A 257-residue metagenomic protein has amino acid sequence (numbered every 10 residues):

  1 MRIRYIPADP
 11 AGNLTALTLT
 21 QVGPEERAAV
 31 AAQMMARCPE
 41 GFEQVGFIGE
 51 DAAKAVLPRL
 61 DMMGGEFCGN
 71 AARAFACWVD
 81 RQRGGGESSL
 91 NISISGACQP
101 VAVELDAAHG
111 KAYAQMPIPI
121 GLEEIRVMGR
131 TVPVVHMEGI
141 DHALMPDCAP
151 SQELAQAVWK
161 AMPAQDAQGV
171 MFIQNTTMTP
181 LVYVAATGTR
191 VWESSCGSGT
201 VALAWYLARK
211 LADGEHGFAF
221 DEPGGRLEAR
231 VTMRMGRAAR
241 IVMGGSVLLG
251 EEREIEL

Functional and structural regions predicted by a protein language model:
M1-K111, P119-G121, T131-H136, D141-L257: A glycine-rich beta-to-alpha transition motif near the start of alpha/beta enzyme domains, typified by
E123-R126: Acyltransferase
